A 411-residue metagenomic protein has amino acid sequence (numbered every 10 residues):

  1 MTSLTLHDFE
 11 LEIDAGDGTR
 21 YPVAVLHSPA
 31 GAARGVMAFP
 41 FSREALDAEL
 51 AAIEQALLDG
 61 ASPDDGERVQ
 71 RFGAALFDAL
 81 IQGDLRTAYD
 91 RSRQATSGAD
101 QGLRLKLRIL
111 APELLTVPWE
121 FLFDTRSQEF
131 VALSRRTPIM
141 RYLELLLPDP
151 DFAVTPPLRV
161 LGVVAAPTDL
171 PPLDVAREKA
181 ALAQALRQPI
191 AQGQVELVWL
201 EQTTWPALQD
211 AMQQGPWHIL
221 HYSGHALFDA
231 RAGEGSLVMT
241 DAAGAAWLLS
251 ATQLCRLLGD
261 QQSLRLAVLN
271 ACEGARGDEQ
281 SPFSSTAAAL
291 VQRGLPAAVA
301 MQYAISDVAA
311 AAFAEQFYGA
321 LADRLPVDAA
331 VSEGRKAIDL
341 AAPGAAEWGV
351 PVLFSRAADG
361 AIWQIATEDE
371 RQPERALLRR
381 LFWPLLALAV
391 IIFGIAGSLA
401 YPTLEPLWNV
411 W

Functional and structural regions predicted by a protein language model:
M1-S134, V154: Non-catalytic, solvent-exposed interaction/assembly segments
L105-L107, L182, A211, L220 (+4 more regions): Residue-level detector of buried hydrophobic side-chain packing in well-ordered secondary-structure elements
L114-L170, L385: Boundary/activation segment at the start of structured domains
F121, F130-L147, A243-Q262, A322-L388: Caspase-like cysteine protease fold
T137-E144, Y222-Q316: Catalytic cores of nucleophile-dependent amide-cleaving enzymes
P148-A243, L269: A domain-level signal for caspase-like cysteine endopeptidase catalytic cores and their zymogen-processing architecture
L182, W217-G224, V299-A304, A330 (+1 more regions): Hydrophobic, helix-forming membrane-interacting segments
Q302-Y303, A309-A322, V327-R335: C-terminal alpha-helical interaction appendages
